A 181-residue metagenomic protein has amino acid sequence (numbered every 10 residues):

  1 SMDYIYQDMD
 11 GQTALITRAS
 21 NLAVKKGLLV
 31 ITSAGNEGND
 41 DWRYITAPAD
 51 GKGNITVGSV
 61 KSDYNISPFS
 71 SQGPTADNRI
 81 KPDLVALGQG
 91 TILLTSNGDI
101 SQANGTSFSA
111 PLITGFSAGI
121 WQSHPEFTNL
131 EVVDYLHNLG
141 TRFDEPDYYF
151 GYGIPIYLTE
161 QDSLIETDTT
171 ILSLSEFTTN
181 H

Functional and structural regions predicted by a protein language model:
S1-G53, A76-R79, L93-A110: Substrate-binding/access-modulating region of protease and related hydrolase catalytic domains
Y6, T32, F69, L174-T178: Aromatic-residue hotspot detector
R18-K25, K52-I55, P111-A118, L130 (+2 more regions): Solvent-exposed, polar/charged alpha-helical surfaces in well-ordered, non-transmembrane soluble domains, broadly
N21-K25, G35, S59-S62, A118-P125 (+1 more regions): Sec-exported extracytoplasmic/periplasmic mature domains
A34-N36, K61, G73, T178: Short, well-ordered turn and helix-capping elements at secondary-structure junctions
T46-Q122, E126, T159: Extracellular S/T/G-rich loop segment that most often corresponds to the catalytic His/Ser-adjacent loop
Q122-E176: C-terminal subdomain of the subtilisin-like protease fold in secreted/lumenal serine endopeptidases
